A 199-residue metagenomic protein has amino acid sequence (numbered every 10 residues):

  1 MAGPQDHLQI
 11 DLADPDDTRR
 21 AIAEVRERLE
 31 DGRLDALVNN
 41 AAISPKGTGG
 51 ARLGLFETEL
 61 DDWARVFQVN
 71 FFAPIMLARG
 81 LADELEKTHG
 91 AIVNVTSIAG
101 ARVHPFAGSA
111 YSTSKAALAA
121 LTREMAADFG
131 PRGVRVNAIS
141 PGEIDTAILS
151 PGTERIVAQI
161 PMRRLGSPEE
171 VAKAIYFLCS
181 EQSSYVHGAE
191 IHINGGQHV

Functional and structural regions predicted by a protein language model:
I10-I22, L60, E169-E170: The beta1-alpha1 cofactor-binding region of Rossmann-like NAD(H)/NADP(H)-dependent oxidoreductases
T48-A64, I156: Substrate-binding pocket helix/loop in short-chain dehydrogenase/reductase
A78, S114, T122: Active-site helix of classical SDR
D83, A127-P131, S184: Alpha-helical segment proximal to the catalytic Tyr-Lys
H89, G130, R135, V186-G188: Short, small/polar-rich loop/turn modules that mediate ligand/substrate recognition or access, typified
S97: Residue(s) in the substrate-gating loop at a strand-loop-helix junction that position the organic substrate next
R102, R155, Y176, H187-V199: Short C-terminal tail/terminal secondary-structure segment of NAD(P)H-dependent dehydrogenase/reductase domains
